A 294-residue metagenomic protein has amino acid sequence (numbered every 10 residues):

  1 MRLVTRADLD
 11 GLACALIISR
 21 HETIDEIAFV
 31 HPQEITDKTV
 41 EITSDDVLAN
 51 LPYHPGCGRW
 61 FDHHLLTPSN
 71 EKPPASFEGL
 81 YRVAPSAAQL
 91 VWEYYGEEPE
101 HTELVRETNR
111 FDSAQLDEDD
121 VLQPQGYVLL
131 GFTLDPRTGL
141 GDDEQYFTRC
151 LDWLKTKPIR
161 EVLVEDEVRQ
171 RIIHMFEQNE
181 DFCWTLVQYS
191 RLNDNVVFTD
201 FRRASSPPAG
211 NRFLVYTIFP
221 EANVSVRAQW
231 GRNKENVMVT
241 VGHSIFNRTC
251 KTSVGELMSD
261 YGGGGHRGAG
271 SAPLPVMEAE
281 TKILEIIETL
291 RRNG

Functional and structural regions predicted by a protein language model:
M1-R137, R191-D194, R203-L214, I218-V224 (+1 more regions): Replace "Mg2+/Mn2+-dependent" with "divalent metal-dependent
F111-V196: Hydrophobic, aromatic-enriched interface-forming segments
D200: Conserved beta-strand segments of the P-loop GTPase G domain that flank and frequently precede/overlap
